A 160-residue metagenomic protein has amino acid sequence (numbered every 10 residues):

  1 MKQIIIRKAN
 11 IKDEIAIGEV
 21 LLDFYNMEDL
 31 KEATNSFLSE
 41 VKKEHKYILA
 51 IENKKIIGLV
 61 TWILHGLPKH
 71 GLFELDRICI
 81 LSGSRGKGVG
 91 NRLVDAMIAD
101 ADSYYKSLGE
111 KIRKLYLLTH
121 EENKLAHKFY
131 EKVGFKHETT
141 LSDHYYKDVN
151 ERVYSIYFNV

Functional and structural regions predicted by a protein language model:
M1-K12, I156-V160: Conserved N-terminal entry element of GNAT/NAT acetyltransferase domains
I4, F73, K111-L115: Residue-level recognition of the N-termini of beta-strands and the immediately preceding loop/turn
I11-I15, E19-R77, L81-G83, V94-D95 (+1 more regions): Acetyl-CoA-dependent GNAT
H45, V149-V153: Short hydrophobic/aromatic beta-strand or adjacent loop that forms the aromatic wall/cage of a ligand/substrate-binding
L81-D95, E121-K128, K132: Conserved glycine-rich acetyl-CoA-binding loop
E110-A126, D143-V149: Conserved beta-strand-loop-alpha-helix junction that forms the acyl-donor binding cleft
Y130-T140: Conserved acetyl-CoA-binding loop of GNAT-fold acetyltransferases
